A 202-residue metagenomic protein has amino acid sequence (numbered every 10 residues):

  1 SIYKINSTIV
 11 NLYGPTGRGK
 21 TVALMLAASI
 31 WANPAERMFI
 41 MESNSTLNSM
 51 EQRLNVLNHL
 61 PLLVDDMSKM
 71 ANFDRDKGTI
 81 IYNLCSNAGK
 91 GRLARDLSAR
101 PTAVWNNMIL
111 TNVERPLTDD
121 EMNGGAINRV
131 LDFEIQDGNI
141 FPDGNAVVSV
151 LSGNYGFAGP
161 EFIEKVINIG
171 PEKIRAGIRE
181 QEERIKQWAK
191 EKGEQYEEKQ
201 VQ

Functional and structural regions predicted by a protein language model:
S1-Q202: Phosphate-handling catalytic cores of nucleic-acid transaction enzymes
